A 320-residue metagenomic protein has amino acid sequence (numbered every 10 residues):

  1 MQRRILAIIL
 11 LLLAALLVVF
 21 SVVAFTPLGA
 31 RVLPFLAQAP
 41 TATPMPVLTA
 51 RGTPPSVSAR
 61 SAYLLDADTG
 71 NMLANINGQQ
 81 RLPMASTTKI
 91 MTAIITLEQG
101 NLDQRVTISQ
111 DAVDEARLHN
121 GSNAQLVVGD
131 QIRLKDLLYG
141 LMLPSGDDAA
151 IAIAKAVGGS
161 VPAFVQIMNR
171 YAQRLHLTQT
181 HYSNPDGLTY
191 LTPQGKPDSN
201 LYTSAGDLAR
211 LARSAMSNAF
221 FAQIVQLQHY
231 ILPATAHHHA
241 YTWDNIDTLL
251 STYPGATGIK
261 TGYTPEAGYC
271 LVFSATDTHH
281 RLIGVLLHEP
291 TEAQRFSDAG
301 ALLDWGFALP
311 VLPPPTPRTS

Functional and structural regions predicted by a protein language model:
Q2-L12, V32-L36, P44-S61, G159-S320: Penicillin-recognizing serine hydrolase domain
Q2-R3, A30-G206, M216-A219: Active-site-adjacent loops and short helices of periplasmic peptidoglycan-processing enzymes
I8-V23: Hydrophobic membrane-insertion alpha-helices, especially the h-region of bacterial N-terminal signal peptides
T26-L28: Generic C-terminus detector
